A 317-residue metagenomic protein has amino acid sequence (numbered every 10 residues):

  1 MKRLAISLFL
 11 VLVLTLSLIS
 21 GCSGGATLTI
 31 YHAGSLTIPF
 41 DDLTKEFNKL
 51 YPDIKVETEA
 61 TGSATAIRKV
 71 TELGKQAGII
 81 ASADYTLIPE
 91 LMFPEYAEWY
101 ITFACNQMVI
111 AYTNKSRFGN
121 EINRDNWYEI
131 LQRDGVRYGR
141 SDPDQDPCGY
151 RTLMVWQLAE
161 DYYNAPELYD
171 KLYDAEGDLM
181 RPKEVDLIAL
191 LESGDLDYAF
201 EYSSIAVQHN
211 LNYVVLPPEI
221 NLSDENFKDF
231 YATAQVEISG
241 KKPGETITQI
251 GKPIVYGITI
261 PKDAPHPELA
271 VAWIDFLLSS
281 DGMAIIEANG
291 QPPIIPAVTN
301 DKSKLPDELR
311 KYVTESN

Functional and structural regions predicted by a protein language model:
M1-L28, K311-N317: Short, low-complexity disordered leader/linker segments with a strong preference for bacterial N-terminal type II
L8, D84, S203: Residues that line or immediately flank small-molecule/substrate-binding pockets and catalytic motifs
T15, A66, W99: Glycine-rich, flexible loop/turn motifs
S17, F93, I294-P296: A short hydrophobic/aromatic micro-motif that marks alpha-helical segments and, especially, helix-coil
S23-Y51, K55, E59, A64 (+2 more regions): Exported/periplasmic ABC-transporter solute-binding proteins
S63-Y96, I188, V207-Q208: Pocket-flanking alpha-helical
V70, S82-D125: Glycine/small-residue-rich loop that forms an oxyanion/phosphate-binding "nest" at active or ligand-binding sites
